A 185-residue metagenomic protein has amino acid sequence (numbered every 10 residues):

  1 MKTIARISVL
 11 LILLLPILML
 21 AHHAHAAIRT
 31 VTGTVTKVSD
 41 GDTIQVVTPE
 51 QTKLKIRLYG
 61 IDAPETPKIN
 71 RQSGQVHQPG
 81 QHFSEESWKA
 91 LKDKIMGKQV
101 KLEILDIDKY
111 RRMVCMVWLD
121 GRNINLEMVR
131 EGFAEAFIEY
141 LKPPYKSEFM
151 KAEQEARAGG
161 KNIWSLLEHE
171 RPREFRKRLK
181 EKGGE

Functional and structural regions predicted by a protein language model:
M1-R6: Positively charged n-region of N-terminal signal peptides that target proteins for export
S8-M19: Bacterial N-terminal signal peptides
L15, T30, L105, M150 (+1 more regions): Helix-centric, low-specificity signal for extended rod-like, repetitive segments
L20-H25: Sec/Tat signal peptide C-region and signal peptidase I cleavage site
A26-E139: Electropositive
Y140-E185: N-terminal targeting pre-sequences for secretion and organelle import
